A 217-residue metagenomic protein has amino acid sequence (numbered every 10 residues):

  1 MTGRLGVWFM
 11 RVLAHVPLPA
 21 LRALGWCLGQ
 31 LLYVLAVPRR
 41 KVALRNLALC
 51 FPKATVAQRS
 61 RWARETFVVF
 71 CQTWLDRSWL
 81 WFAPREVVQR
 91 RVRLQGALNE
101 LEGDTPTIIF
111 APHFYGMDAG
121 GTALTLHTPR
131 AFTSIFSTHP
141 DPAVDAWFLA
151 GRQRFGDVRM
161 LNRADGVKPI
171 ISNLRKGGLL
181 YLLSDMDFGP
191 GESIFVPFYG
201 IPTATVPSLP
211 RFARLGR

Functional and structural regions predicted by a protein language model:
M1-A111, Y115-G116, A146-A150: Membrane-anchoring hydrophobic helices of lipid-metabolizing enzymes
V12-V16, G116-G121, N173-D185: Short, composition-biased local secondary-structure segments
H15, G103-T105, R154-G156, K176-G177 (+1 more regions): Structured helix-beta-strand junction loops
V16, L35, F51-A54, T128 (+3 more regions): A broad structural signal for alpha-helix termini and local helix breaks/kinks
K41, D118, D145-A146, V167-K168 (+1 more regions): Residue-level marker for well-ordered alpha-helical positions
K41, T138-P142, P202-V206: Active-site metal-coordination segments of metallo-dependent hydrolases
D104-A164, D187-Y199: Catalytic core of membrane glycerolipid acyltransferases/transacylases, capturing the structured, soluble-facing
D165-R217: Membrane-associated lipid acylation/remodeling enzymes share a hydrophobic transmembrane-juxtamembrane segment
